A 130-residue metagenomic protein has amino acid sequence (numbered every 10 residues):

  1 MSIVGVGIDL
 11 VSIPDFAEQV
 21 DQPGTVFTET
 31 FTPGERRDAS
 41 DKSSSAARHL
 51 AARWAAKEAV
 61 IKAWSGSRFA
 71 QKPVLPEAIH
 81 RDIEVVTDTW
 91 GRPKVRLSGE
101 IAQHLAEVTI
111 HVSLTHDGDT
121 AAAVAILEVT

Functional and structural regions predicted by a protein language model:
M1-T130: Core catalytic alpha/beta fold that binds nucleotide/phospho-ligands
